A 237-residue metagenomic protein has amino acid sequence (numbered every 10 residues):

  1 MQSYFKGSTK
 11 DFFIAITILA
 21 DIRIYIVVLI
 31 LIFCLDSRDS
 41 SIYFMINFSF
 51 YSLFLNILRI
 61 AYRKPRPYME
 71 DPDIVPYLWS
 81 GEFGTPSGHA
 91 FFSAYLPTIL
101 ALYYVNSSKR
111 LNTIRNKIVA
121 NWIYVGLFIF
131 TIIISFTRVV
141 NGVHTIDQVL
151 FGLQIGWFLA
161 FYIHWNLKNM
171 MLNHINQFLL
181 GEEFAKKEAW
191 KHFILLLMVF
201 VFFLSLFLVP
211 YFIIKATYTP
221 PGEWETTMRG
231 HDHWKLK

Functional and structural regions predicted by a protein language model:
M1-V140, F158-F161, W165-N166, M170 (+2 more regions): Hydrophobic alpha-helical bundle signature of multipass membrane enzymes
H144-G152: Loop-to-transmembrane alpha-helix initiation sites
